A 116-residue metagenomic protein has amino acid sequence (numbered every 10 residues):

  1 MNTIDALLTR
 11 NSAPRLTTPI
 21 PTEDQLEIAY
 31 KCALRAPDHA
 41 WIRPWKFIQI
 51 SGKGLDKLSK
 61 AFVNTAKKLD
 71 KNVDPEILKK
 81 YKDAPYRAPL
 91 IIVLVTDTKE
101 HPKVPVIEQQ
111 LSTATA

Functional and structural regions predicted by a protein language model:
M1-A116: Acidic, surface-exposed loops and disordered segments
